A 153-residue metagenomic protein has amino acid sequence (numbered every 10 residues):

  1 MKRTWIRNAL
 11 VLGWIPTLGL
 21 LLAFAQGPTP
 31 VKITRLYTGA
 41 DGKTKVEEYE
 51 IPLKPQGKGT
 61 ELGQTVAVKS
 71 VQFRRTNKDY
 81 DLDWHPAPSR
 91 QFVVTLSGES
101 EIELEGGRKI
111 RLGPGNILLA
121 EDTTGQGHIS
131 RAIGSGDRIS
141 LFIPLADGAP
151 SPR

Functional and structural regions predicted by a protein language model:
M1-I6: N-terminal secretory signal peptides that target proteins for export/translocation
A9-A23: Bacterial N-terminal signal peptides
A40-W84, R138, A146: A short glycine-rich, His/Asp/Glu-containing loop-to-beta-strand
N77, H85-I102: Short, conserved beta-strand element in jelly-roll/cupin
D81-L82, E99-E103, I117, G148: Short beta-strand segments in beta-sandwich/barrel cores
D83-W84, I102-E103, A120-E121, Q126-G134: Short beta-strand His + acidic residue motifs that chelate non-heme Fe in jelly-roll/DSBH and cupin folds
G106-D122: Short acidic-glycine-tyrosine-enriched beta hairpin
L119-T123, I133-P150: A short hydrophobic beta-strand segment most commonly corresponding to one strand of the jelly-roll/cupin
